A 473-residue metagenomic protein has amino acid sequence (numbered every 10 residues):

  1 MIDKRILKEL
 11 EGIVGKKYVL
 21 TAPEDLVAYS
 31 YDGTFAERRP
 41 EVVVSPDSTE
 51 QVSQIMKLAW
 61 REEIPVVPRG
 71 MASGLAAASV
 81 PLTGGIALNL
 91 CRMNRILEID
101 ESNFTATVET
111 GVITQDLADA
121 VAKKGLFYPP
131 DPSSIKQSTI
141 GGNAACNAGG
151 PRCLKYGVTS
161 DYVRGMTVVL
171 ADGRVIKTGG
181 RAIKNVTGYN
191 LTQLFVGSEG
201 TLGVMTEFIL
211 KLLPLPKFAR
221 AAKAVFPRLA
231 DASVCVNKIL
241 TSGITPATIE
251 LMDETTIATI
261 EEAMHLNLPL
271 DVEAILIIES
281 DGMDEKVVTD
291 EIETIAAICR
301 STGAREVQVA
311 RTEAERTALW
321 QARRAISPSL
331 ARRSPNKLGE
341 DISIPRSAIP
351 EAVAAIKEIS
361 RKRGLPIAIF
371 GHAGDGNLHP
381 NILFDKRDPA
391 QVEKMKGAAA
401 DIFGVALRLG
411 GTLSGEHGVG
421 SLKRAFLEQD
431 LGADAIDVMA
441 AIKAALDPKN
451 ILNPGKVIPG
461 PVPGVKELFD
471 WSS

Functional and structural regions predicted by a protein language model:
M1-S473: Noncatalytic alpha-helical scaffold of FAD-dependent oxidoreductases
